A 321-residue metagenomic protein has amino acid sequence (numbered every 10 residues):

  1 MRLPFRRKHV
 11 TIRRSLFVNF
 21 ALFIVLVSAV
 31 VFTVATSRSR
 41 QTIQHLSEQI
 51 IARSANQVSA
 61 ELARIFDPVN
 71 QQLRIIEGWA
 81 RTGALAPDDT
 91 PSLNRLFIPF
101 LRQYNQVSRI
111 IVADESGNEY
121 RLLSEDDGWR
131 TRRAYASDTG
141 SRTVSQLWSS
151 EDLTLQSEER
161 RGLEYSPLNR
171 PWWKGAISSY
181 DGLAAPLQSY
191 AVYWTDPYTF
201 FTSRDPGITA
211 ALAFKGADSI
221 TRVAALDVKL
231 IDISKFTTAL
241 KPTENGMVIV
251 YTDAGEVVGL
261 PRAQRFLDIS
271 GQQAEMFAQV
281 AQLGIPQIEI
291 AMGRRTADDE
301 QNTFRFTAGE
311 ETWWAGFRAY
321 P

Functional and structural regions predicted by a protein language model:
M1-V10, E48-I50, P87, S141-Q146 (+11 more regions): N-terminal sensory and localization modules of signal-transduction and trafficking proteins
L3-Q41, H45: Extreme N-terminal signal-anchor transmembrane helix of membrane signaling/transducer proteins, especially in bacteria
Q44-I50, S54-V58: Amphipathic alpha-helical segments and their boundaries
A52, N56, A63-R95, P99-Q103 (+4 more regions): Extracellular/periplasmic ligand-binding regions of membrane signal-transduction receptors
T90-Q106, S116, G128, V223-F277: Solvent-exposed, extracytoplasmic
Q106-V107, S203-I208, P242-N245, W313: Short, small/polar residue-rich loop motifs at catalytic or cofactor-binding pockets
Y135-D227, A308: Extracytoplasmic/periplasmic ligand-binding sensor regions of membrane-associated signaling proteins
D205, L212-R222, L226-V228, D253 (+2 more regions): Extracellular/periplasmic juxtamembrane segments that couple receptor/chemosensory ectodomains to their
